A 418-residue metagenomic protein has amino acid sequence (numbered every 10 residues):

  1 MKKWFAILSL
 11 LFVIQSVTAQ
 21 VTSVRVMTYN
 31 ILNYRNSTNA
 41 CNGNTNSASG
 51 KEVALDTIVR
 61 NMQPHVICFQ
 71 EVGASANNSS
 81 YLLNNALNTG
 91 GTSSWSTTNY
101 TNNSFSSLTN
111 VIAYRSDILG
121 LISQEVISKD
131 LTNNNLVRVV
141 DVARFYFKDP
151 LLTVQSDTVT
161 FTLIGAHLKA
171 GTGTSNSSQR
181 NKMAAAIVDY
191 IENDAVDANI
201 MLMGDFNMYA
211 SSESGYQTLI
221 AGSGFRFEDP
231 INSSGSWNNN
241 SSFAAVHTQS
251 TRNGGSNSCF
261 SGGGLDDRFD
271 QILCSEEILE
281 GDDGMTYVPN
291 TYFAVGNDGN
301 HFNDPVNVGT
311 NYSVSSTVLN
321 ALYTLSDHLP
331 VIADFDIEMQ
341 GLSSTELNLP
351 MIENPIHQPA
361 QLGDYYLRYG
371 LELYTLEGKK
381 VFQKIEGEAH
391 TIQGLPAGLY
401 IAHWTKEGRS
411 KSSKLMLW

Functional and structural regions predicted by a protein language model:
M1-T22, L342-T345, K379-F382: Bacterial Sec-dependent N-terminal signal peptides
Q20-Q340: Divalent cation-coordinating acidic motifs and surrounding scaffolds that mediate Ca2+/Mg2+/Mn2+/Zn2+-dependent binding
D141, E388-H390: Short strand-edge motifs at loop-to-beta-strand transitions and within beta-strands of extracellular beta-rich domains
E338-D364, K380: Residue-level detector of functionally pivotal "anchor" positions at catalytic/ligand-binding pockets or at interdomain
A360-L362, L399-W418: C-terminal tail/sorting-segment detector
D364-G370: Short proline/glycine-enriched turn/loop motifs at strand-loop junctions of beta-rich domains
L371-V381, Y400: Short, glycine-anchored, charge-dense loop/turn motifs used at functional sites
I392-A397: Surface-exposed, short loops/turns at beta-strand junctions within beta-sandwich domains
